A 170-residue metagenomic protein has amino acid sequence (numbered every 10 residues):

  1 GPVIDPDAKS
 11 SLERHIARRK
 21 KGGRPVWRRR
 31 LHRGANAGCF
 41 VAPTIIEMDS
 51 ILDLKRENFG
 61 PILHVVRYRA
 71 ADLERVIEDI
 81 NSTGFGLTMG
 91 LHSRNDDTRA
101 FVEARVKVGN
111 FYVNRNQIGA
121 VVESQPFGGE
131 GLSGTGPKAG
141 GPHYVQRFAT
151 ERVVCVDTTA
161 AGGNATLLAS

Functional and structural regions predicted by a protein language model:
V3-L12: Short beta-strand to alpha-helix junction loop
I16-K21, H32-S170: Conserved C-terminal structural/oligomerization subdomain of aldehyde/semialdehyde dehydrogenase
P25-R30: Diglycine-centered glycine-rich loop/turn motifs
